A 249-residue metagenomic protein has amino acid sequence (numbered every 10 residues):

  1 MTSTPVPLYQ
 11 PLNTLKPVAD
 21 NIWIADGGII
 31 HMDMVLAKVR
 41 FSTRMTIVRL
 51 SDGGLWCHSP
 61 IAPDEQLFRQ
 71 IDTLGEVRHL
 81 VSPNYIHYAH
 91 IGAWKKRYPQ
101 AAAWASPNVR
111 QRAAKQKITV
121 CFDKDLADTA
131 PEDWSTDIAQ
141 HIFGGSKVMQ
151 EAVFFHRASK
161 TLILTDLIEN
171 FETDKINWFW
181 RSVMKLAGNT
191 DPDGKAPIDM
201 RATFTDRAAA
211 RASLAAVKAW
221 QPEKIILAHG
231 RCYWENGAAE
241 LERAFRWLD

Functional and structural regions predicted by a protein language model:
M1-P60, I118-L186, A212-A219: Catalytic core of the metallo-beta-lactamase
A19-D20, M32, K38, I61-A62 (+3 more regions): Cap/insert and terminal regions of metallo-dependent hydrolase folds
F41, D64-L67, H87, K147 (+1 more regions): Amphipathic coiled-coil/heptad-repeat helices and related helical stalk/stem segments that mediate oligomerization
S51-G54, D72-R78, P222-E223: Short, surface-exposed connector motifs at secondary-structure boundaries
G54-T73, Y85: Glycine/small-residue-rich interface belts in oligomeric ring/scaffold proteins and their assembly partners
H58-S59, R78-Y85, W104-S106, I163-D166 (+2 more regions): Active-site neighborhood of phospho(di)ester-bond hydrolases with catalytic His/Asp-centered motifs
Q70-D133: Active-site HxH/HxHxD metal-binding segment of metal-dependent hydrolases
H87-Y88, V109-R112, S146-V148, E169-F171 (+1 more regions): Short, catalytically relevant binding-site loops at active-site mouths
